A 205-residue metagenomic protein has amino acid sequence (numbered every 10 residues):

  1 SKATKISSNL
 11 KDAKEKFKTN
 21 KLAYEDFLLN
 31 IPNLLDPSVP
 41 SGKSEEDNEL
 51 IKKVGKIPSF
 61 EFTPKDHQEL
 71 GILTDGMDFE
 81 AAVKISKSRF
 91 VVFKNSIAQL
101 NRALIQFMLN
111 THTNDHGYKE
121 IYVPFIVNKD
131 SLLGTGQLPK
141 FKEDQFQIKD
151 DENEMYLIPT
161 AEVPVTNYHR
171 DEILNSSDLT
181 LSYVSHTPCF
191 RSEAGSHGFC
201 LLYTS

Functional and structural regions predicted by a protein language model:
S1-I57: N-terminal alpha-helical targeting/anchoring segments
P37-S44, E61-G198: Active-site loop/lid in soluble adenylation, ligation, and acyl-transfer enzymes
Y203-T204: Conserved small/polar residues in nucleotide/adenosyl-binding loops
